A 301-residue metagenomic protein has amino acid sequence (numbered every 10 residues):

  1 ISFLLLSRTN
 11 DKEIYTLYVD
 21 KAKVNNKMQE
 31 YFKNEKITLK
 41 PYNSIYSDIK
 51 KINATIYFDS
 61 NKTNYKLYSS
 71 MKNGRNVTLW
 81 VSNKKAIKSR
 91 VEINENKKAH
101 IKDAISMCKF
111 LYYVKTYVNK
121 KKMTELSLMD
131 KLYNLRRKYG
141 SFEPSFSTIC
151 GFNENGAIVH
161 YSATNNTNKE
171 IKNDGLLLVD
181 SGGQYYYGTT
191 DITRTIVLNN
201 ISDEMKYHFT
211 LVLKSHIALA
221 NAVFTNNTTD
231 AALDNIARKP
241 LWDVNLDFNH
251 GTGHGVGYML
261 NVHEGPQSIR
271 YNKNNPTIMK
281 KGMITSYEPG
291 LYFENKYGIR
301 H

Functional and structural regions predicted by a protein language model:
I1-H301: Active-site neighborhoods and metal-handling regions in enzymes and metal-associated proteins
